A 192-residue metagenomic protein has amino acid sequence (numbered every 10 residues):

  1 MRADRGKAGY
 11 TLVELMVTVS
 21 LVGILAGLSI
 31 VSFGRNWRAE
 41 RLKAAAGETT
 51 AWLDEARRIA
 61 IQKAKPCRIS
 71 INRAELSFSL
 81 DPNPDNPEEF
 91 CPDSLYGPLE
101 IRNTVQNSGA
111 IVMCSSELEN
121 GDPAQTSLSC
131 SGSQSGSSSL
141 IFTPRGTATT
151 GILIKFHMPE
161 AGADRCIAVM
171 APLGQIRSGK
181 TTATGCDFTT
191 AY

Functional and structural regions predicted by a protein language model:
M1-Y10: N-terminal leader/signal peptides at the extreme start of proteins
R2, M16, L28-D54, R58 (+2 more regions): N-terminal helix-rich module
G9-V31: Short, contiguous hydrophobic alpha-helices characteristic of membrane insertion segments
